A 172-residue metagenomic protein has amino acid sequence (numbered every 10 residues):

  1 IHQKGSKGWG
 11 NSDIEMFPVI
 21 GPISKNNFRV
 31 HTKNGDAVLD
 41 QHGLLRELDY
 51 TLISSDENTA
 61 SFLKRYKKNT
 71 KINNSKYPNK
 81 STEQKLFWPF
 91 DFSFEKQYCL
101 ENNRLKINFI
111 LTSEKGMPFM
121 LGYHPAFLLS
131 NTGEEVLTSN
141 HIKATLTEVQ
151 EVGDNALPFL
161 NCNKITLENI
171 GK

Functional and structural regions predicted by a protein language model:
I1-R104, M117, L128-K172: Surface-exposed acidic/polar loop and edge beta-strand patches at domain peripheries
F109-K115: Asparagine-centered strand-capping/turn motif at beta-strand->loop junctions
G116-H124: Short, hydrophobic/aromatic beta-strand segments
